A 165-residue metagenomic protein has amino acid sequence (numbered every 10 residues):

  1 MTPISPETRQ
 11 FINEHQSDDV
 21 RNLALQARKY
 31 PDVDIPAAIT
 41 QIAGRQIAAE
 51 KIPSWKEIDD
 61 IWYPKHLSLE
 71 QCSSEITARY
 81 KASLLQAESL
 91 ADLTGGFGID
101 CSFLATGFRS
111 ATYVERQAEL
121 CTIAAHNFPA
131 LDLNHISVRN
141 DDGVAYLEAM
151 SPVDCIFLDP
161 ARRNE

Functional and structural regions predicted by a protein language model:
M1-E165: SAM-dependent transferase fold signal centered on methyltransferase-like domains, encompassing both Class I
